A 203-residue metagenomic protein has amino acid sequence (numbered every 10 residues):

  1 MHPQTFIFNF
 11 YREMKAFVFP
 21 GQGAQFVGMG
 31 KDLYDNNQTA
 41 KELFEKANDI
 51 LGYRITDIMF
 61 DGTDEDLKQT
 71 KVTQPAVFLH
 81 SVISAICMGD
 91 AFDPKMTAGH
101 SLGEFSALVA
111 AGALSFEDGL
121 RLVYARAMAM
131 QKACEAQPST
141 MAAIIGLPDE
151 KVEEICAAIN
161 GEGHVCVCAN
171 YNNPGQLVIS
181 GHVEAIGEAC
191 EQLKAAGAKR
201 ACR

Functional and structural regions predicted by a protein language model:
Q4-E13: Short, Lys/Arg-enriched N-terminal segments with co-localized hydrophobic residues within the first ~10-30 amino acids
F10-Y11, A91, Y171: Short, flexible hinge/linker loops that cap or flank conserved catalytic cores
M14-A98, I179: Helix-rich "cap/lid" substructures immediately adjacent to catalytic or cofactor-binding pockets
Q22-A24, L51, A111-R203: Alpha/beta catalytic cores of group-transfer enzymes, especially the acyltransferase/condensing modules of polyketide
G30, K46, D57, F78-E153: Patatin-like phospholipase
N36, A40, D66, Q74 (+5 more regions): A broad, structure-centric signal for solvent-exposed, well-ordered loop/edge residues that line or flank functional
F60-L67, S106-A107, A201-R203: A short small-residue
